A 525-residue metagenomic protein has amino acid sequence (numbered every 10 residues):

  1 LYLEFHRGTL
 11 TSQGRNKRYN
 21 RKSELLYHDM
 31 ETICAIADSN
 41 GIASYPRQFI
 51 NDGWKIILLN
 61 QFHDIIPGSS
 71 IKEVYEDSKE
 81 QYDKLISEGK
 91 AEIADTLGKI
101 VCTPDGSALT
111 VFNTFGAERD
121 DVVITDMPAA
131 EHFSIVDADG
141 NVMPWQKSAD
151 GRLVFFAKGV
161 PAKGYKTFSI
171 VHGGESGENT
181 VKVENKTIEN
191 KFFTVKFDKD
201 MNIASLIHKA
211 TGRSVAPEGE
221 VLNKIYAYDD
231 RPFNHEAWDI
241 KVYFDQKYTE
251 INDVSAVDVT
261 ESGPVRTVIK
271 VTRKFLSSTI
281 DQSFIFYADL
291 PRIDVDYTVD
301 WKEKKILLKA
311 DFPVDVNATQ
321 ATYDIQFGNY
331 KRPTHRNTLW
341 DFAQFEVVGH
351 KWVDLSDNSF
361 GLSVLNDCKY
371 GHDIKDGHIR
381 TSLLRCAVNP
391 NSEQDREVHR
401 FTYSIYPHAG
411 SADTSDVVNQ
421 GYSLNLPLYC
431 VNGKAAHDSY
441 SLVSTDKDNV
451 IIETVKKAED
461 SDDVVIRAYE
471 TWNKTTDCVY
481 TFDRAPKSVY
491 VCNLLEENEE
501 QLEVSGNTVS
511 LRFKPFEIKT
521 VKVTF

Functional and structural regions predicted by a protein language model:
L1-Q81, H372-S415, N419: Aromatic/acidic polysaccharide-binding cleft in carbohydrate-active enzymes
F5, A94-F525: C-terminal (or distal) subdomains of carbohydrate-active enzymes
S23-S134, A138, M143-K147: Histidine-centered catalytic/metal-binding microenvironments
